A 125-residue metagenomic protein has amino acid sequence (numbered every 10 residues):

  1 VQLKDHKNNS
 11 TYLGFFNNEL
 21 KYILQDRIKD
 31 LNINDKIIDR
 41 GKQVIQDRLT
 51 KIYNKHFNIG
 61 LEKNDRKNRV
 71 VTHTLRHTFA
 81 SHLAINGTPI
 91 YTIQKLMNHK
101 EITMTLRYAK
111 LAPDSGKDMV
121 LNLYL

Functional and structural regions predicted by a protein language model:
V1-D26: Conserved tyrosine-mediated DNA breakage-rejoining catalytic core shared by Y-recombinases
N17-R66: Active-site/catalytic core of tyrosine-dependent DNA strand-transfer enzymes
D47, K51, H82, K95 (+1 more regions): DNA-binding alpha-helical recognition surfaces that contact promoter or target DNA
E62-G87: Short basic/aromatic active-site micro-motif
N68-R69, T88-R107: Short, polar N-cap/turn motifs at the start of nucleic acid-interacting alpha helices
K110-L125: DNA/chromatin major-groove-contacting recognition/catalytic segments
